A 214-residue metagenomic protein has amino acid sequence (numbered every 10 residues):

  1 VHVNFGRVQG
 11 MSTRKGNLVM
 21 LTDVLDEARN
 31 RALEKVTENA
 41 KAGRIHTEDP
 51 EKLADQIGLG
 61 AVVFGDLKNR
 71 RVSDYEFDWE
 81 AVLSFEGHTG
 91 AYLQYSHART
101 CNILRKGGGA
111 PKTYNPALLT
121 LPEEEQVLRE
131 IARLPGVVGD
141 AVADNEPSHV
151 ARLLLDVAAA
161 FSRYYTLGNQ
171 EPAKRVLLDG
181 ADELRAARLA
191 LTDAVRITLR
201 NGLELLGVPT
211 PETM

Functional and structural regions predicted by a protein language model:
V1-M214: Non-catalytic interaction-recognition regions
